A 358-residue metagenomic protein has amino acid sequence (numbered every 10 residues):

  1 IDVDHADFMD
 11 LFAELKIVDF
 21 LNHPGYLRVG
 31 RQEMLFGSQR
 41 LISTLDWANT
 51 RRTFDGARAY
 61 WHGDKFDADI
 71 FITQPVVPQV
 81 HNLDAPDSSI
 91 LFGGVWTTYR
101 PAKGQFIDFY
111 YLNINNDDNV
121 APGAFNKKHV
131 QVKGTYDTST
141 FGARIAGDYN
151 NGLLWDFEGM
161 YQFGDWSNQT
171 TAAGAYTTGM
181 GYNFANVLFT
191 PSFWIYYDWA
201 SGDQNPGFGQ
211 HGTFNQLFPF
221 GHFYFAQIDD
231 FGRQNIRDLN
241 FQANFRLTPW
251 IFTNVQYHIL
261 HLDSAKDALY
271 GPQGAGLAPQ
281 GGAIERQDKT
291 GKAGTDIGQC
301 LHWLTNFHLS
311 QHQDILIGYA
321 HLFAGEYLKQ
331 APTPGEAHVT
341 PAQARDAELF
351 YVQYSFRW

Functional and structural regions predicted by a protein language model:
I1-M9, E14: Membrane helical hairpin/interfacial module
I17, L21-L27, L41-G207, R246 (+5 more regions): Signature for the C-terminal beta-barrel architecture of outer-membrane proteins
G30: Small/polar (Gly/Ser/Thr/Ala-rich) solvent-exposed segments that form structured loops/beta-strands/short helices used
S89-F92, G134, G221-R246: Outer-membrane beta-barrel signature, preferentially recognizing the C-terminal barrel domain of Gram-negative
I195, F241-A243, V255, W303-T305 (+2 more regions): Hydrophobic, well-ordered secondary-structure elements that form the walls of internal hydrophobic environments
G212-R233, S264-G291: Flexible internal linker/loop segments at domain or repeat junctions
H308-V339: C-terminal beta-signal and adjacent terminal beta-strands/loops of Gram-negative outer-membrane beta-barrel proteins
A344-W358: Outer-membrane beta-barrel "beta-signal"
